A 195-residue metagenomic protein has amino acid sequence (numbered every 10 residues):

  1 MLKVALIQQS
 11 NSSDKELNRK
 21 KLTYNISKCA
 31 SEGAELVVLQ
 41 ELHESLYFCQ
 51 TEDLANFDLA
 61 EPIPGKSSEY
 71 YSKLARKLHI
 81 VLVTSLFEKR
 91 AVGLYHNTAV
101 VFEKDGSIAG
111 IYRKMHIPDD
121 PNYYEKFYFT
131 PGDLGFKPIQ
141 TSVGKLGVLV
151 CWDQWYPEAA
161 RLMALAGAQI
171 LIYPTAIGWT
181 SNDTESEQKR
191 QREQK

Functional and structural regions predicted by a protein language model:
M1-S10: Short beta-strand segments enriched in small/hydrophobic residues
V4, I26-A55, A75, L82-V83 (+2 more regions): Active-site beta-strand/loop signature of hydrolases that rely on acidic residues for catalysis
Q9, L42, F87-K89, K114-I117 (+2 more regions): Active-site beta-loop-alpha junctions enriched in small/polar residues
D14, L46, V92, H116-D119 (+1 more regions): Generic structural signal for helix capping and beta-alpha/helix-loop junctions
L17-K28, Y156-R161: Short, acidic/polar
K20-K21, T51-L54, N97-T98, L162-A164 (+1 more regions): Short, glycine/charged-enriched secondary-structure capping and boundary segments
D58-V148: Catalytic-core segment of enzymes that process non-peptidic bonds
A60-V83, K145, C151-K195: CN hydrolase (nitrilase-like) catalytic-core segments centered on the catalytic cysteine and neighboring Lys/Glu
